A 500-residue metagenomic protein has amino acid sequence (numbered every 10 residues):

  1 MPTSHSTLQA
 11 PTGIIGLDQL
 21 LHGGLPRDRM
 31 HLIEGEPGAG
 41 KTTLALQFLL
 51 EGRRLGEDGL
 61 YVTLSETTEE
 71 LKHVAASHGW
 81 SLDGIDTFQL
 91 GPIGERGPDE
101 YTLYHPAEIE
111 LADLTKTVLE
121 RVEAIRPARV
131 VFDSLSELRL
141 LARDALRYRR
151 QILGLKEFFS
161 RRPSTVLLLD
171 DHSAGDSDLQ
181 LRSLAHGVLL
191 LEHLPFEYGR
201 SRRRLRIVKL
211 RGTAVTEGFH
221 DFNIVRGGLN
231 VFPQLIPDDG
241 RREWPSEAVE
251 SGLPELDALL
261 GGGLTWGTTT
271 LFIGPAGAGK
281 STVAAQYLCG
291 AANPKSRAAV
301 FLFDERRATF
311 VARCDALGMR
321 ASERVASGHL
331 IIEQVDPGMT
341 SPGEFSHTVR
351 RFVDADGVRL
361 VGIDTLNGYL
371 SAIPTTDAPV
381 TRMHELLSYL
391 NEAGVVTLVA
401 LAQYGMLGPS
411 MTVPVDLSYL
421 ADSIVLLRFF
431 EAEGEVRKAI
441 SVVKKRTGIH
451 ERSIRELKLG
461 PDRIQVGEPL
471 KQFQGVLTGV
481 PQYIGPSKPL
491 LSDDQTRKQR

Functional and structural regions predicted by a protein language model:
P2-T7, A107, I125, H193-E250 (+4 more regions): Conserved P-loop NTPase
T12-G24, G252-G263: Pre-Walker A adenine-sensing motif
G23-Q89, L259-A321: Walker A/P-loop NTP-binding active-site region of P-loop NTPases, recognizing the glycine-rich GxxxxGKT/S
E57-A142, K295-P374, T381: Conserved inter-motif catalytic segment of the P-loop NTP-binding fold
D83, R162, S183-H186, A393 (+1 more regions): Short, structured coil segments at secondary-structure junctions
A142-H172, A378-Y404: Substrate-engagement module of ASCE P-loop NTPases
L146-G218, F222: Long, basic/Gly/Ser/Thr-rich N-terminal segments that mediate initial subcellular attachment or targeting
K295, A299-E433, I440-G448, G460-V466 (+2 more regions): C-terminal structured domain segments across diverse proteins
